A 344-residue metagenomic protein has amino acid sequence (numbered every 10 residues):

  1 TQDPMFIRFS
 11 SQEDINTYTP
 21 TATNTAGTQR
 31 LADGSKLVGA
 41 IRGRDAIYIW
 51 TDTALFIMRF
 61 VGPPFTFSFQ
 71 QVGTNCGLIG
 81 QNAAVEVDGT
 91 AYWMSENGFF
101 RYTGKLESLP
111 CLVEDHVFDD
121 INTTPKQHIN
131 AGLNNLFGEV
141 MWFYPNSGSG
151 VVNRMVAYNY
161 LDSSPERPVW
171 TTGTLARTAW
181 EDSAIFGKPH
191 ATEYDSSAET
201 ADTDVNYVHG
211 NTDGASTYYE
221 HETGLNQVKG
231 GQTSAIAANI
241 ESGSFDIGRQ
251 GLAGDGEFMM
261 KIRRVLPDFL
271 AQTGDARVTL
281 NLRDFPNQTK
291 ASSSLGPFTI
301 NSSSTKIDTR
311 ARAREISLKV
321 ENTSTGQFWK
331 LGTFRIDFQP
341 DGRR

Functional and structural regions predicted by a protein language model:
T1-I129, T171: Beta-propeller and closely related beta-pinwheel folds
N75-T90, E96-R344: Beta-sheet repeat architectures centered on beta-propellers
